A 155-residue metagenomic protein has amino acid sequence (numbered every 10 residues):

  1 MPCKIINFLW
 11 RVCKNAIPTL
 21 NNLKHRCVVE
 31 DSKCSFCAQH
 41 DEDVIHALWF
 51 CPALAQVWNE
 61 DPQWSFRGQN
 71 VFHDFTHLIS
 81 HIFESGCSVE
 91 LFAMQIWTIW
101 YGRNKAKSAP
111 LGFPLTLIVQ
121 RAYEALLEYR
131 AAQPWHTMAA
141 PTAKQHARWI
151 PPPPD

Functional and structural regions predicted by a protein language model:
M1-D155: Primary recognition of RNase H-like, Mg2+-dependent phosphodiesterase/nuclease domains
